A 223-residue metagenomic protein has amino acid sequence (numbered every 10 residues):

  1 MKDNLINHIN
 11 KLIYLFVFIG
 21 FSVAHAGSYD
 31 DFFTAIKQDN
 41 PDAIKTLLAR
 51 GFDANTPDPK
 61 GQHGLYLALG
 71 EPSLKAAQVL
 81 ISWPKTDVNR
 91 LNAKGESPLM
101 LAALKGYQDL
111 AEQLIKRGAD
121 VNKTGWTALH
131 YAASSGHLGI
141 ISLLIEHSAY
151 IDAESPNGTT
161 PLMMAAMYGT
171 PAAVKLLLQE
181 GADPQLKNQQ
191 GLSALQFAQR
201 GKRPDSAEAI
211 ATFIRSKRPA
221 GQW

Functional and structural regions predicted by a protein language model:
K2, H25-D31, H147, E180 (+2 more regions): Ankyrin-repeat-protein effector appendages
K2-D3, A24-F52, P59-Q62, Q78 (+2 more regions): Intrinsically disordered, low-complexity regulatory segments in ankyrin-centric signaling systems
K11-S22: Bacterial N-terminal signal peptides
T34-D39, L67-S73, L101-Y107, Y131-H137 (+2 more regions): Ankyrin repeat A-helix N-terminal signature
N40-L48, S73-S82, Y107-I115, H137-I145 (+2 more regions): Ankyrin repeat structural motif
D58, N92, N122-G125, S155 (+1 more regions): Ankyrin repeat boundary/linker residues
